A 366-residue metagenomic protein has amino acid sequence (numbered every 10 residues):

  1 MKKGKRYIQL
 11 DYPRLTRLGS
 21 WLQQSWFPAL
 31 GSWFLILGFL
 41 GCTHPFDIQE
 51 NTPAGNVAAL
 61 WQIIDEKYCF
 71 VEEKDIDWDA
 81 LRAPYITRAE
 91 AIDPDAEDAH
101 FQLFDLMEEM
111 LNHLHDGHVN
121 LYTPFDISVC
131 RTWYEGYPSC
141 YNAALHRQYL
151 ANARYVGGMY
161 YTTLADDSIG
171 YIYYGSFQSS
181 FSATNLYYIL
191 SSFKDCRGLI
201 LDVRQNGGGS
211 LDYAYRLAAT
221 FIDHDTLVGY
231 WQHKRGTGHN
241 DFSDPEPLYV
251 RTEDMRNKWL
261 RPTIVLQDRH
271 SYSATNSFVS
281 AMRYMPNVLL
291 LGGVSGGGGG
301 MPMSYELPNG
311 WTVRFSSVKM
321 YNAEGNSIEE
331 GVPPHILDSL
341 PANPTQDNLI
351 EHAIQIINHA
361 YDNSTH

Functional and structural regions predicted by a protein language model:
M1-E50, T365-H366: Bacterial Sec-dependent N-terminal signal peptides
M1-Y7, R88-D93, M320: Short regulatory "switch" loops immediately downstream of catalytic or recognition motifs within protein catalytic
K2, R17, A29, I36-F39 (+5 more regions): Intrinsically disordered, low-complexity segments enriched in small/polar residues
I8, Y12-P13, I127, D167-S168 (+4 more regions): Short linear motifs in intrinsically disordered/low-complexity regions
R17-Q23, A80-A83, R147-A151, S339 (+1 more regions): Polar/charged alpha-helical tracts
G41-H233, N240-P247, P262, S304 (+2 more regions): Flexible, low-complexity junctional segments that flank or bridge functional domains
T43-I64, G207-H366: C-terminal "post-core" interaction segments
